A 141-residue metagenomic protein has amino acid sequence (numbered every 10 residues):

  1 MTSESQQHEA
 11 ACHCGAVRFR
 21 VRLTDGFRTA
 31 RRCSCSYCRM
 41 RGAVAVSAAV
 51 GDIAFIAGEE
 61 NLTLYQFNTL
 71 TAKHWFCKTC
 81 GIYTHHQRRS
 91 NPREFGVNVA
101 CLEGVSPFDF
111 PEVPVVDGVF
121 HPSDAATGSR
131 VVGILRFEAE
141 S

Functional and structural regions predicted by a protein language model:
M1-A11, A16-S141: A short Gly-Trp-Pro
